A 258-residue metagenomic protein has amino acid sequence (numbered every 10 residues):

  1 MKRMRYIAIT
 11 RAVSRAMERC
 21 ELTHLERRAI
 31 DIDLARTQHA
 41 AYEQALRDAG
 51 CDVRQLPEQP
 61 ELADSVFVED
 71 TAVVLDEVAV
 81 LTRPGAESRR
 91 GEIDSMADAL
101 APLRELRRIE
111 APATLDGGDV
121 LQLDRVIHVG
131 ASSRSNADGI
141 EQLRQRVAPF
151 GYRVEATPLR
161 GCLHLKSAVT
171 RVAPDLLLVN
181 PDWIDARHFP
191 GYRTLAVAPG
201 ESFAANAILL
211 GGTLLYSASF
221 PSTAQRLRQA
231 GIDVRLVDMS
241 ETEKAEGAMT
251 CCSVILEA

Functional and structural regions predicted by a protein language model:
M1-A258: The feature marks the mature, well-folded catalytic cores of soluble enzymes
